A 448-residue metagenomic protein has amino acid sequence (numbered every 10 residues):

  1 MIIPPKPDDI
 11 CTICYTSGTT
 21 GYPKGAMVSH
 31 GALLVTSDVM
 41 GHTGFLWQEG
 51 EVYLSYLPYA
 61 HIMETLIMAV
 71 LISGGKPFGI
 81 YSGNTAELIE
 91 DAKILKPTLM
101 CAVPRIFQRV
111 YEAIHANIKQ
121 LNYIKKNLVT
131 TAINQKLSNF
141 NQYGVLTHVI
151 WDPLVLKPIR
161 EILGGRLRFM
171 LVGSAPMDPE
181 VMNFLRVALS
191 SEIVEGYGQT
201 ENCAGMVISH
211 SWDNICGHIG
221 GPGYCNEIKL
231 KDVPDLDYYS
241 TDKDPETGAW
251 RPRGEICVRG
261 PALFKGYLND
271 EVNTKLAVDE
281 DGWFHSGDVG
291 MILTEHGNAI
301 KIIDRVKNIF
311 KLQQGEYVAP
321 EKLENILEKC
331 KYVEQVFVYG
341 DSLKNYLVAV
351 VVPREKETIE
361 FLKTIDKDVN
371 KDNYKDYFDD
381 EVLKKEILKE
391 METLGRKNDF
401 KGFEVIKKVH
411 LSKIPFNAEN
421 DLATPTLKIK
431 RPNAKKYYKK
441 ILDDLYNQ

Functional and structural regions predicted by a protein language model:
M1-Y15, Y22, L46-V52: Conserved pre-ATP/AMP-binding loop-to-beta segment of ANL
C11-S37: Conserved AMP-binding A3 loop
T16, L236-Y239, E246-L312: Conserved ATP-binding/catalytic segment of the ANL
H30, M177, R186-E192, Q199-G217 (+2 more regions): Active-site loops of AMP-binding adenylate-forming
L34-V52, Y59-V155, R166, A188: Conserved AMP-binding/adenylation subdomain of ANL enzymes
H61, R105, L167, G173-V181 (+4 more regions): Conserved A3 ("GATE") glycine/threonine-rich loop of ANL adenylate-forming enzymes
A262-F264, V278, N298-E328, T358-E381 (+2 more regions): Adenylate-forming
Q335-F337, L388-Q448: Conserved C-terminal "lid"/linker of ANL adenylate-forming enzymes
